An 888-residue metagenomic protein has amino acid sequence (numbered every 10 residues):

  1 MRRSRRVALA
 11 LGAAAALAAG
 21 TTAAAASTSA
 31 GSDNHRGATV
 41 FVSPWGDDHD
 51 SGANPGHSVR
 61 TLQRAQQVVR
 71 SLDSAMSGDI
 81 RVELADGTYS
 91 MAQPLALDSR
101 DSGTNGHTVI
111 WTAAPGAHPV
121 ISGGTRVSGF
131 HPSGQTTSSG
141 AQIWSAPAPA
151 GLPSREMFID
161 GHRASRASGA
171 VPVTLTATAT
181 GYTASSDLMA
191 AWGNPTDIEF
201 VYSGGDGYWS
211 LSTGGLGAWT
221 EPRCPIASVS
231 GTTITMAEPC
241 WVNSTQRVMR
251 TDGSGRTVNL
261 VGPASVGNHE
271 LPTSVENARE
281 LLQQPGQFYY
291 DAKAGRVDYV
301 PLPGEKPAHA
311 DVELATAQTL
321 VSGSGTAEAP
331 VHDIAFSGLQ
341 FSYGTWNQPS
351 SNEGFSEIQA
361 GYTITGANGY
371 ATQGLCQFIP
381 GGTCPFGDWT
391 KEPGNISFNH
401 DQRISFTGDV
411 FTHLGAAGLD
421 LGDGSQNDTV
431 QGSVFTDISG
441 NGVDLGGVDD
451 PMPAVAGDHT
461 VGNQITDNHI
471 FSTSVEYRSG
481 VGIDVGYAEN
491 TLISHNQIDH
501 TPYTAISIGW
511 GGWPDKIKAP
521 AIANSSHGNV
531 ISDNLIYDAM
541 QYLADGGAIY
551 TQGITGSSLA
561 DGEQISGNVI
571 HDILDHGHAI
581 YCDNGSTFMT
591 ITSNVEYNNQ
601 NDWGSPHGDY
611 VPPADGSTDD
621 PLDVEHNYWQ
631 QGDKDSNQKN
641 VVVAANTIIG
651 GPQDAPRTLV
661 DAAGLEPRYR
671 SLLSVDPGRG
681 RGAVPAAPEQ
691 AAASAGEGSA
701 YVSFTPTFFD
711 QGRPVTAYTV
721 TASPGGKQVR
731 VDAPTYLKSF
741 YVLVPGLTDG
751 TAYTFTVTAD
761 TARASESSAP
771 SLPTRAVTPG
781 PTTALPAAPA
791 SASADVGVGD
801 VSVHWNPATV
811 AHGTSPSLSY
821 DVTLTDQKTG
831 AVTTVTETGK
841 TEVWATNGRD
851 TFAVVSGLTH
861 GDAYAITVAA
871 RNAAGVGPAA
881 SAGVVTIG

Functional and structural regions predicted by a protein language model:
M1-S29: Secretory targeting and sorting signals
F41-H400, S405, P451-V455, G678-R681: Extracellular polysaccharide-degrading/modifying enzymes targeting complex plant/algal/animal polysaccharides
Q93-P94, Q318, T345-S351, P393 (+10 more regions): Short glycine/acidic-rich loop motifs that flank beta-strands on beta-rich extracellular proteins
S165, V171, Y343, N347 (+1 more regions): Extracellular beta-rich repeat passengers
H332-Y343, G382-C384, Q402-A416, S425-G440 (+7 more regions): Right-handed parallel beta-helix
G680-P714, D749, S765-P816, H860 (+1 more regions): Pro/Thr/Ser/Gly-rich low-complexity, intrinsically disordered linker/stalk tracts
A717-T748, R763, D821-T859: Recognizes extended acidic, P/S/T-rich segments that occur within or adjacent to Ig-like beta-sandwich modules
V744-S765, V855-A874: Beta-strand-rich modules
